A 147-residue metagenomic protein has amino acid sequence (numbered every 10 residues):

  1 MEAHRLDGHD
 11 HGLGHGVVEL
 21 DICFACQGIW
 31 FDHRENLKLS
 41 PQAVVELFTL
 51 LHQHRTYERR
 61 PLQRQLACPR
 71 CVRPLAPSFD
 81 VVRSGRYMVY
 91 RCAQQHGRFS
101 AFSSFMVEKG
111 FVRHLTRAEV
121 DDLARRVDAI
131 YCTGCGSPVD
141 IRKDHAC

Functional and structural regions predicted by a protein language model:
M1, W30, L75, R98-F99 (+1 more regions): Cys/His-rich microdomains that often coordinate metals
E2-D10, V45-T56, V72-F79, V112-E119 (+1 more regions): Short Cys/His-rich Zn2+-coordinating modules
L6-H15, E35-A43, D80-R86, S104-E108 (+1 more regions): Short cysteine/histidine-rich zinc-coordinating motifs and their immediately flanking basic loops
L13-V17, Q53-Q65, V82-R86, E119-D128 (+1 more regions): Short, flexible, mixed-charge glycine/proline-rich loop motifs that serve as phosphate/nucleic-acid-contacting
L20, G28, Q65, V89 (+3 more regions): Residues immediately within or flanking Cys/His clusters that coordinate Zn2+ in small zinc-binding modules
C23-C26, C68-C71, C92, C132-C135 (+1 more regions): Short cysteine-rich clusters marking metal-coordination/redox-active sites
G28-F31, N36, R91, G97-F105 (+1 more regions): Short, structured motif recognition centered on aromatic/hydrophobic residues
Q94, K109-F111, D122, S137 (+1 more regions): Terminal recognition/anchoring or ligand-binding modules at protein termini
